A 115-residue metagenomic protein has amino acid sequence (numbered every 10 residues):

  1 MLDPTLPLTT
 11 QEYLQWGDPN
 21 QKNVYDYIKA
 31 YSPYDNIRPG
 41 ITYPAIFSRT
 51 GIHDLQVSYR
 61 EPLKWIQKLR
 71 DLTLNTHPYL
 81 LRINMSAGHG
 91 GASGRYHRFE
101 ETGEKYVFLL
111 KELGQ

Functional and structural regions predicted by a protein language model:
M1-Q115: Active-site-proximal cap/loop segments of hydrolase catalytic domains
